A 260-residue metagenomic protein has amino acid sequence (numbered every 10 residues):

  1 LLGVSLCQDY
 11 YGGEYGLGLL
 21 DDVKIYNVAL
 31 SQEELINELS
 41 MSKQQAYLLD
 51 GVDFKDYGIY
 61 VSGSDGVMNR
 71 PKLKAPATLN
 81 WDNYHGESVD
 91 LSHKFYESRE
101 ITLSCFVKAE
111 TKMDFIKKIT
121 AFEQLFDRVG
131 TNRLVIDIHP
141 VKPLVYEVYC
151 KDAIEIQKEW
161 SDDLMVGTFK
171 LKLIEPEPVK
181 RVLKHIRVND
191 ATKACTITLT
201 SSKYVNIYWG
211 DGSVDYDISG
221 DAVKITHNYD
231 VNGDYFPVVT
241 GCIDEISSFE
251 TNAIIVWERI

Functional and structural regions predicted by a protein language model:
L1-D21: Extracellular glycan-interaction patches encoded by glycine-rich segments
Y15, L19-Q44: Extended recognition patches within non-cytosolic domains
S40-T192, D244, W257-I260: Extracellular/virion structural assembly segments
F54, T198-V205, C242-I243: Short proline/glycine-enriched turn/loop motifs at strand-loop junctions of beta-rich domains
H139-V141, Y208-V214: Change "in extracellular beta-sheet-rich domains … of secreted and cell-surface proteins" to "in beta-sheet-rich domains
D190-C195, S201-V205, V231-Y235: Short tyrosine-centred short linear motifs in exposed loops/low-complexity segments
S219-V231, P237: Residue-level recognition of secondary-structure-to-loop junctions
G241-I255: Short acidic/polar inter-strand loop motif in beta-rich domains
